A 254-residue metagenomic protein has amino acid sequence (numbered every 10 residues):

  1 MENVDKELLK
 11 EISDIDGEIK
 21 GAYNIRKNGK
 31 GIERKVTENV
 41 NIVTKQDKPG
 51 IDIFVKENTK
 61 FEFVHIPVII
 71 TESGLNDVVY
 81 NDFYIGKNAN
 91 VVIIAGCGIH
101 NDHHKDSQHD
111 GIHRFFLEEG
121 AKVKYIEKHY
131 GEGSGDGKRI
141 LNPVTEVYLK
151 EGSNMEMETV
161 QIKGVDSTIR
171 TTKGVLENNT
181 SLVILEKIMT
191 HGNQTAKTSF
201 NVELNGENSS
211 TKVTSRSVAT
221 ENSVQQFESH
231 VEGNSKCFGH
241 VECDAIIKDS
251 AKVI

Functional and structural regions predicted by a protein language model:
M1-N24: C-terminal functional modules
A22-K27, I32-I254: Conserved beta-strand/loop scaffold segments within soluble protein domains that form the structured core and edges
